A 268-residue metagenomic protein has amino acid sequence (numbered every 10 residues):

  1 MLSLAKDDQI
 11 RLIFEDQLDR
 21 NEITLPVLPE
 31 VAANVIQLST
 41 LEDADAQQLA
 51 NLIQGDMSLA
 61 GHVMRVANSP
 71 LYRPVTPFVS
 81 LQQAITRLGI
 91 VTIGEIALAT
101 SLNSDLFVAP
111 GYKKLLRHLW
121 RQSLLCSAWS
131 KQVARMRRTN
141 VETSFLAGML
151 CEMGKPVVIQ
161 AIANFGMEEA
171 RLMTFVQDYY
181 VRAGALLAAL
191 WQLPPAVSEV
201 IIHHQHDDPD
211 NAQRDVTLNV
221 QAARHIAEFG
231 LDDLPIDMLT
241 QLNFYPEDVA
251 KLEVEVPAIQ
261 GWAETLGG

Functional and structural regions predicted by a protein language model:
M1-M149, M153, V157-F165, E169-T240: Conserved alpha-helical "signature site" that marks functionally important helical segments or helix/loop junctions
E228-G268: C-terminal appended segment following the main domain
